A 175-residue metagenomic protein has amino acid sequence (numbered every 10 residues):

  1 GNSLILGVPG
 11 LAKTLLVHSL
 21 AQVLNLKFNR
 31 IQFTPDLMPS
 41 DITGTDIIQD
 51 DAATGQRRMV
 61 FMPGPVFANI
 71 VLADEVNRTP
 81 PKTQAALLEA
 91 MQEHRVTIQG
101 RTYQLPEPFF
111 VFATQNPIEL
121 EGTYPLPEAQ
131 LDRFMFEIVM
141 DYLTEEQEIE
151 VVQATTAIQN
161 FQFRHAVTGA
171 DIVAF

Functional and structural regions predicted by a protein language model:
N2-P35: Walker A/P-loop
I5, L72-A73: Hydrophobic anchor at the beta1->P-loop junction of P-loop NTPases
V8, I42, T114: P-loop (Walker A) phosphate-binding loop of NTP-binding proteins
L15, K82, A86: Conserved Walker
M38-Q56: Conserved NTP-binding/hydrolysis module of P-loop NTPases
Q49-T54, T79-T83, M91-F175: Canonical AAA+ ATPase core
D50-L72: Conserved alpha-helical scaffold flanking the Walker A/P-loop in AAA+ ATPase domains
D74-E75, A86: Walker B catalytic acidic pair
